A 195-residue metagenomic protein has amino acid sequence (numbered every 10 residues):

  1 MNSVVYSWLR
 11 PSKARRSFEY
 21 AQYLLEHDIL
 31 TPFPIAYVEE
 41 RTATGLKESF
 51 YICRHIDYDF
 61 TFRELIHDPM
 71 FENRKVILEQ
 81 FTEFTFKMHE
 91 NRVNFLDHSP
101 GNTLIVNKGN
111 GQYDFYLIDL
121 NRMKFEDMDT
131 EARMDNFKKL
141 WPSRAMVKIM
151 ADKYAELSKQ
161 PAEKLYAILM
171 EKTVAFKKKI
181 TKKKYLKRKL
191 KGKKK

Functional and structural regions predicted by a protein language model:
M1-F60, Q80-N91, F95-L96: Conserved ATP-binding subdomain of kinase catalytic cores across diverse folds
M1-R15, T44-L46, M170-K191, K195: Alpha-helical membrane-targeting segments
S3-K13, P69, Q80, N91 (+3 more regions): Surface-exposed, interaction-prone regions with an acidic/low-complexity signature
T61-M70: AlphaC helix of the protein kinase catalytic domain
R74-L78: Short alpha-helical scaffold element within the canonical Hanks-type protein kinase domain
H98, N102-I105: Hydrophobic residue at the +6 position relative to the catalytic HRD Asp in the kinase catalytic loop
I105-Q112: Activation-loop N-terminal segment of eukaryotic-like protein kinases
Q112-G192: C-lobe/activation-segment region of protein kinase-like
